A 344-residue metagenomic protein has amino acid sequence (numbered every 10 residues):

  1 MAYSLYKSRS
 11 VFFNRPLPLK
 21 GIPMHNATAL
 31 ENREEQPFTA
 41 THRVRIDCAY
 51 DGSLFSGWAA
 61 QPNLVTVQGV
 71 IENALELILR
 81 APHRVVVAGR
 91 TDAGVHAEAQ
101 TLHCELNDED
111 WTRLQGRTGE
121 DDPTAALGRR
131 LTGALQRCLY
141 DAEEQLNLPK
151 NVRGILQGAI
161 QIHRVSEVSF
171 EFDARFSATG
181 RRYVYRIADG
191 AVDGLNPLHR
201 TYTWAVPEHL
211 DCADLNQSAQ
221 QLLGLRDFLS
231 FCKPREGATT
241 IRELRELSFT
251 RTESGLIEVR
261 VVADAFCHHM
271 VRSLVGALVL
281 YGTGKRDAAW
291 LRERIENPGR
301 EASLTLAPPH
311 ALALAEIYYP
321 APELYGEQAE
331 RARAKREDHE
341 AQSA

Functional and structural regions predicted by a protein language model:
F12, L19-G21, H25-A344: Structured-RNA-binding interfaces characteristic of tRNA pseudouridine synthases
